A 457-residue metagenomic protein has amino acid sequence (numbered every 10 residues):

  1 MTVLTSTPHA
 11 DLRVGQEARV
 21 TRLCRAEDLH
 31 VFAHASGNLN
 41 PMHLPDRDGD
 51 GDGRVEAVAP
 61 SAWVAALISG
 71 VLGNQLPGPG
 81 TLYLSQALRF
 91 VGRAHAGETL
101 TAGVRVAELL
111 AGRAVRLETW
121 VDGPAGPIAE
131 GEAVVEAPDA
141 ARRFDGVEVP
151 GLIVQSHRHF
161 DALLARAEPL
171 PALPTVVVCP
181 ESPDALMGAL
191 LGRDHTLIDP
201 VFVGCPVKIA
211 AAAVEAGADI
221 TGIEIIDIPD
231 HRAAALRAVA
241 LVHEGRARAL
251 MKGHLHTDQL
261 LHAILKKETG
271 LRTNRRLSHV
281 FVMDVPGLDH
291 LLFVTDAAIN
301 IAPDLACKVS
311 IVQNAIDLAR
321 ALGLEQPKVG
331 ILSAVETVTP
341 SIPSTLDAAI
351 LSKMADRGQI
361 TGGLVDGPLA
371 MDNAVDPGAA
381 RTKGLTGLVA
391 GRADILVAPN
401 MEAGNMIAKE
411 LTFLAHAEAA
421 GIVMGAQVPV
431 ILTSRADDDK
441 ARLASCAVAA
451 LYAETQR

Functional and structural regions predicted by a protein language model:
T2-T81: Hot-dog-fold acyl-thioester-processing enzymes
V3-V14, H95-Q155: HotDog/MaoC-like acyl-thioester-processing domains
Q16, D28, L82-Q86, T361 (+1 more regions): A generic structural signal for short beta-strands and their flanking turns/coil linkers
R19-T21, A87, E130-V134: Well-ordered beta-strand positions in beta-sheet-rich domains
G70, F90-G92, V106-E108, G123 (+1 more regions): A residue-level detector for short acidic-glycine micro-motifs
V91, W120, L332-A334: Short loop/turn motifs enriched for small/polar and acidic residues
I153-V201, C205-V389, D394-R457: Anion-binding alpha/beta catalytic cores of soluble intermediary-metabolism enzymes, centered on
